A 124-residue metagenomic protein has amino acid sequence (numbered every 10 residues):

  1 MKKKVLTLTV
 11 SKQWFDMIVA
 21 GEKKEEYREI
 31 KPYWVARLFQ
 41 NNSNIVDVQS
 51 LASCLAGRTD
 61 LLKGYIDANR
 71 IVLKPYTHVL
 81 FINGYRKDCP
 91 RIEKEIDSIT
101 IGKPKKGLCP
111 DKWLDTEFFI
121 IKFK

Functional and structural regions predicted by a protein language model:
K3-K124: Structured alpha/beta reader/binder surfaces that contact nucleic acids or chromatin modification marks
